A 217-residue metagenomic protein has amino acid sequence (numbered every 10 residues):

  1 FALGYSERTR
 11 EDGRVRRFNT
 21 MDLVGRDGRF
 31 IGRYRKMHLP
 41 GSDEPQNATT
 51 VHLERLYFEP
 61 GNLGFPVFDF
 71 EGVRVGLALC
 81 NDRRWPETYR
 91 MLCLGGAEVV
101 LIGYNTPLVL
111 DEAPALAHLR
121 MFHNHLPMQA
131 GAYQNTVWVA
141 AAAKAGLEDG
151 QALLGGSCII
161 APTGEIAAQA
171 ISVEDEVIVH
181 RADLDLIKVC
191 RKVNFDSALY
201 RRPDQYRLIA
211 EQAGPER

Functional and structural regions predicted by a protein language model:
F1, F68-E71, G95, R207-R217: RNA-binding accessory domains that recognize and position tRNA/RNA substrates
F1-L3, C80-V177: CN hydrolase (nitrilase-like) catalytic-core segments centered on the catalytic cysteine and neighboring Lys/Glu
F1-R8, E44-H52, W138-A143: Short Pro/Gly-enriched beta-strand edge/turn motifs at strand-loop
L3-Y5, N19-L23, P66, S157-I159 (+1 more regions): Short beta-strand scaffold segments in enzyme catalytic cores
T9-E112, L116-L126, K192-D196: Active-site catalytic loop in hydrolytic enzyme cores
G25-G28, A161-T163, A182: Short acidic-glycine loop/turn motifs at beta-strand connectors
Y34, F68, A142, A170 (+1 more regions): Hydrophobic residues at beta-strand termini and immediately following loops that shape nucleotide-binding pockets
I187-R217: A conserved C-terminal secondary-structure "cap"
